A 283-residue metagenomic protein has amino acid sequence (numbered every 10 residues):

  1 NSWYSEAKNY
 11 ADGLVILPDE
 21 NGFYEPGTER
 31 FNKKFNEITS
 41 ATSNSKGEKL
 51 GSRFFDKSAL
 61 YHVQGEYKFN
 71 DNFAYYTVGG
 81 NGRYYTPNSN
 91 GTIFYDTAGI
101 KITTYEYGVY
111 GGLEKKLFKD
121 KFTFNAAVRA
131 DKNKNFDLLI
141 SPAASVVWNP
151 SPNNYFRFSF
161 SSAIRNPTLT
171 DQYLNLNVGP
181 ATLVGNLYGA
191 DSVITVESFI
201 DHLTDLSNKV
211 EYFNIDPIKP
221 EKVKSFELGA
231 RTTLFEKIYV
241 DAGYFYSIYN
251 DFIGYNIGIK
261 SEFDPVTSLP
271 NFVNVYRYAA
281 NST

Functional and structural regions predicted by a protein language model:
N1-F136, D241: Face-selective signature of the C-terminal outer-membrane beta-barrel domain
S2-K49, T97, L174-N214, N256-Y278: Solvent-exposed loop segments that connect transmembrane elements
P18, P26, H62-G65, P87 (+9 more regions): Proline-rich intrinsically disordered, low-complexity coils
K46, L50-E66, I215-K219, S225 (+1 more regions): Outer membrane beta-barrel strand-and-loop segments of large Gram-negative receptors, especially TonB-dependent
N81, T97-I248: Structural signature of Gram-negative outer-membrane beta-barrels, strongest in the C-terminal barrel of TonB-dependent
